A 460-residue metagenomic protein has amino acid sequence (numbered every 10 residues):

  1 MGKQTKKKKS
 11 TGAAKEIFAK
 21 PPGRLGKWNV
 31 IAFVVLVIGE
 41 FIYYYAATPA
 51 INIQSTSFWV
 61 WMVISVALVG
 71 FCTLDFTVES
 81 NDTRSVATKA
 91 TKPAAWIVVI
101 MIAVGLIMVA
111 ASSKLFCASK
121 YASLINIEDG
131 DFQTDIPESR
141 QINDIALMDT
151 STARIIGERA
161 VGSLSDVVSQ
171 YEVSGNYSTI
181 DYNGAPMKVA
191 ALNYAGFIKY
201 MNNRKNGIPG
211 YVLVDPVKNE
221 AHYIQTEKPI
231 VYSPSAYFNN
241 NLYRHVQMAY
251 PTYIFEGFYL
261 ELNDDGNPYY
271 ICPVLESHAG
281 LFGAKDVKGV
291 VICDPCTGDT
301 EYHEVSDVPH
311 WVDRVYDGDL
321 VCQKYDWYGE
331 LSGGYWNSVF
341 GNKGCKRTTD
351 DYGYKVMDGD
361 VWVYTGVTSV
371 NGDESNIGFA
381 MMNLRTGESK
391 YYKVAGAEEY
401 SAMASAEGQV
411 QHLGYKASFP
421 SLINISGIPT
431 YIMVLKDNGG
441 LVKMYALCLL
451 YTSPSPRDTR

Functional and structural regions predicted by a protein language model:
M1-A47: Membrane-anchoring hydrophobic segments
F33-N81: Membrane-embedded alpha-helical segments of integral membrane proteins
K89-K114: Internal/C-terminal transmembrane anchor helices
L115-V189: Membrane-interface segments at or immediately adjacent to transmembrane helices that form the boundary between
V168-R204, G257-V291, T349-M381, S418-Y445: Exposed beta-strand-loop-beta-strand "reactive/processing" segments of non-cytosolic proteins
K228-Y364, V370-N376: Long alpha-helical, hydrophobic tracts
M381-Y391: Surface-exposed loop/turn elements that mediate protein-protein interactions on large endomembrane-trafficking
Y451-R460: Single conserved hydrophobic/aromatic residue that forms the stacking wall/gate of nucleotide- or nucleobase-binding
